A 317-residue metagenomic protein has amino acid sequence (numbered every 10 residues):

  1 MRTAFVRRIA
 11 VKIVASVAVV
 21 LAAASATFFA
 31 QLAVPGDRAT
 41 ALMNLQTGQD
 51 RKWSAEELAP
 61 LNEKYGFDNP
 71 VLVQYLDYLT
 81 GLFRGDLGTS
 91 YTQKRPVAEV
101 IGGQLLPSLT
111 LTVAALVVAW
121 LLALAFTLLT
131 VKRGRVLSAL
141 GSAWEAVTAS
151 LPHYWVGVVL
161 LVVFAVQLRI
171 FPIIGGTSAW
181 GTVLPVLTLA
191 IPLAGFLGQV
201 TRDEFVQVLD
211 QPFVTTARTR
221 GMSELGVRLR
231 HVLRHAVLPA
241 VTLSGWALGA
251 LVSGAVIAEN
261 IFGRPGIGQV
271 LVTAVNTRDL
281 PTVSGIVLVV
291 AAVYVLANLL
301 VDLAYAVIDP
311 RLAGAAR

Functional and structural regions predicted by a protein language model:
R2-R8, A23, I101-L137, H153 (+1 more regions): Alpha-helical transmembrane segments of integral membrane proteins, especially multi-pass inner/plasma-membrane
A10-S16: N-terminal signal-anchor/signal peptide hydrophobic helix marking the start of the first transmembrane segment
V20-V73, F171-G181: Hydrophobic alpha-helical transmembrane segments of membrane transport/permease proteins and related membrane-embedded
A26-A33, T80, A143-P172, A190-P192: Membrane-water interface segments at the C-terminal ends of transmembrane alpha-helices in multi-pass inner-membrane
A30, V34, L42-Q46, L82-F83 (+8 more regions): Hydrophobic aliphatic residues
M43-L45, T92-V97, T127: Short linear capping/connector segments at secondary-structure termini
E57-E99: Short membrane-interfacial helix/loop motifs at transmembrane-helix boundaries
S138, S142: Active-site-proximal inter-transmembrane loops
